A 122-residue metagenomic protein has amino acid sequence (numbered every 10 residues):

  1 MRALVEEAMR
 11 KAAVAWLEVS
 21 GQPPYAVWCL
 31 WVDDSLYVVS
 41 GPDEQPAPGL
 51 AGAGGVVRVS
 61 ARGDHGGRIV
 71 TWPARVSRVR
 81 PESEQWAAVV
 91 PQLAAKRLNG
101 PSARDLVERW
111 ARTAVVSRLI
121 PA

Functional and structural regions predicted by a protein language model:
M1-R2, A122: Actinobacteria-biased recognition of intrinsically disordered, low-complexity terminal regions
R2, G21, D33-L36, S77 (+2 more regions): Intrinsically disordered, low-complexity regulatory segments enriched in acidic/serine/proline/glutamine/glycine
L4-A8: Extracellular distal adhesion/interaction modules in secreted or cell-surface proteins
R10-P42, P48-L50, V57-A61, T71: Short beta-strand segments
D43-T113: Short, structured beta-strand-loop surface elements
S117-P121: C-terminal edge-of-domain segments
